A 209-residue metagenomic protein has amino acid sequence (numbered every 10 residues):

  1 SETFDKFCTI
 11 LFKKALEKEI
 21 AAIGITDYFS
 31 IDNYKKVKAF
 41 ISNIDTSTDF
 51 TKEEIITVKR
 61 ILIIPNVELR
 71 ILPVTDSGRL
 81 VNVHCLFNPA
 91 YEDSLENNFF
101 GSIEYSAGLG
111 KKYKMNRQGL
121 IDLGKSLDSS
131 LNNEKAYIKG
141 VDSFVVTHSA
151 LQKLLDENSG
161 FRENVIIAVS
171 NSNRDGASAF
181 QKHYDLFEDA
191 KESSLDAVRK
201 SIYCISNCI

Functional and structural regions predicted by a protein language model:
S1-S126, S130: A metal-dependent hydrolase metal-coordination microenvironment
S1-T9, K13, E19, A39-N43 (+2 more regions): Domain-core and long-helix interface of multi-subunit machines
